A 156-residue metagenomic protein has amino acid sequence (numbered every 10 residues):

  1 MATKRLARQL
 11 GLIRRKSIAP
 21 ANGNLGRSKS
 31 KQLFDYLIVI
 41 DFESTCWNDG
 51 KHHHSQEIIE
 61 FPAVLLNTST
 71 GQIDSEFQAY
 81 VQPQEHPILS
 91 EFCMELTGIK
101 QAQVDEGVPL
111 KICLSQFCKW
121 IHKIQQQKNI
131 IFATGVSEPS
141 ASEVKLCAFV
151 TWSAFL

Functional and structural regions predicted by a protein language model:
T3-F155: Conserved non-catalytic scaffold segment of RNase H-like nuclease domains
